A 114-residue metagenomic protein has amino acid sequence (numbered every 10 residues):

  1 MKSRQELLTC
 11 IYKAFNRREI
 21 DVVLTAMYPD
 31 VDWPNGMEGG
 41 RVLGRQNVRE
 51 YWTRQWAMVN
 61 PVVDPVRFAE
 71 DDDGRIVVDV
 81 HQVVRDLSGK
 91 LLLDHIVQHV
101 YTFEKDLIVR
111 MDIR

Functional and structural regions predicted by a protein language model:
K2-S3, R49-R114: A beta-strand edge to alpha-helix "cap/lid" segment located at domain peripheries
R4, G44: Hydrophobic (often cysteine-bearing) scaffold residues that line and stabilize catalytic clefts of nucleotide/cofactor
R17-D32: Short, well-ordered alpha-helical segments enriched in acidic and aromatic residues
V22, Q46-E50: An acidic, carboxylate-rich microenvironment
V31-V42, R54-M58: A short gly/proline-enriched turn/hairpin at secondary-structure junctions
